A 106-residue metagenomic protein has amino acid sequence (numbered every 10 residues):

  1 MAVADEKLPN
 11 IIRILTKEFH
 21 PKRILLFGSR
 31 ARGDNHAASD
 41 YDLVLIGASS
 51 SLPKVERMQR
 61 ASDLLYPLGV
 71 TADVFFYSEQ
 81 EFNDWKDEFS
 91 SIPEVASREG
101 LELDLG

Functional and structural regions predicted by a protein language model:
M1-R23, A31-A37, G47-G106: Catalytic core of pol beta-like nucleotidyltransferases
D42-I46: Short beta-strand->loop micro-motif that forms the acidic, two-metal-ion catalytic signature in nucleotide-processing
